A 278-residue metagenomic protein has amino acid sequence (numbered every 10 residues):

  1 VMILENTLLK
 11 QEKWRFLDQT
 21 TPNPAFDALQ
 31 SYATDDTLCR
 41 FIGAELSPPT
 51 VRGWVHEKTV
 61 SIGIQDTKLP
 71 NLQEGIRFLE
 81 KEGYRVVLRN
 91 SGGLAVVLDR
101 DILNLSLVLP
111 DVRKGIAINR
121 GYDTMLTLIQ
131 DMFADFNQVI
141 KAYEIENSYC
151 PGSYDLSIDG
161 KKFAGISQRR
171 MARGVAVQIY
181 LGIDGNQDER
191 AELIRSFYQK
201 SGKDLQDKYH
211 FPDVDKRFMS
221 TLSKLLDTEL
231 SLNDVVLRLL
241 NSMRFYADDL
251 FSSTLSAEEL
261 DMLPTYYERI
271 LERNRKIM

Functional and structural regions predicted by a protein language model:
M2-G115: N-terminal lobe of the biotin/lipoate ligase/transferase fold
Q30, T34, N71, A117-L128 (+2 more regions): Short amphipathic alpha-helical segments
E74-F78, E82, L128-Q138, R238 (+1 more regions): Generic non-transmembrane alpha-helical segments
S91-A95, Y143-N147, R169: Short, solvent-exposed loop/turn elements at beta->coil junctions and helix N-caps that rim active or binding pockets
N104-E146: Contiguous, small/hydrophobic- and glycine-enriched helical/loop subdomains that border and often "cap" functional
F136-Q138, R173-M278: Long, positively charged amphipathic alpha-helical accessory segments at protein N-termini or as interdomain linkers
A142-F163: Beta-rich nucleic-acid/ligand-interaction surfaces
G160-Q168, A176: Aromatic/basic-lined ligand-recognition segments that form π-stacking hydrophobic pockets flanked by Lys/Arg to engage
